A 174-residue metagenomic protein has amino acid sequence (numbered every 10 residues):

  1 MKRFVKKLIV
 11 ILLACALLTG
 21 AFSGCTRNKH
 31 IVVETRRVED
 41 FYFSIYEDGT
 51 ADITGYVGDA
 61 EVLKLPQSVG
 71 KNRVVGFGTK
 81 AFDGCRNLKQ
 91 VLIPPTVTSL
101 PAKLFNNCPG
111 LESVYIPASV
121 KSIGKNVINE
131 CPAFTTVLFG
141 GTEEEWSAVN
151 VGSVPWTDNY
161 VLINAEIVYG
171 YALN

Functional and structural regions predicted by a protein language model:
M1-L12: Bacterial N-terminal signal peptides that target proteins for export
F4-V5, C25, S122: Accessory end-domains appended to solenoid repeat scaffolds used in host defense
L13-G20: Hydrophobic core
G20-R36: Sec-dependent signal peptide cleavage junction
D40-Y42, Y46-G49, G58-G76, R86-S99 (+3 more regions): Structural signature of tandem-repeat unit edges
G55-Y56, A81-F82: Acidic, Ser/Thr
T79-A81, P101-L104, K125-V127: Consensus positions within tandem repeat domains that build extended binding/scaffold surfaces
E145-D158: Acidic/polar low-complexity surface segments
